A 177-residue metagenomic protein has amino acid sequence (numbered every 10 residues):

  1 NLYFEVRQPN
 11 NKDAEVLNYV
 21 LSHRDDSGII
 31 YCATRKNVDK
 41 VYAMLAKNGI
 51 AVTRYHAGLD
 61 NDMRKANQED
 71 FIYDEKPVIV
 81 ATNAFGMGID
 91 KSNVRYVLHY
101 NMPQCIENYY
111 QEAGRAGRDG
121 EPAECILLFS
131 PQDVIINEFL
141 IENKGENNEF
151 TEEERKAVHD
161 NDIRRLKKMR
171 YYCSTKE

Functional and structural regions predicted by a protein language model:
N1-K156, R164: Helicase motor core with emphasis on the C-terminal RecA-like subdomain
A157-E177: Cys/His-rich short segments
